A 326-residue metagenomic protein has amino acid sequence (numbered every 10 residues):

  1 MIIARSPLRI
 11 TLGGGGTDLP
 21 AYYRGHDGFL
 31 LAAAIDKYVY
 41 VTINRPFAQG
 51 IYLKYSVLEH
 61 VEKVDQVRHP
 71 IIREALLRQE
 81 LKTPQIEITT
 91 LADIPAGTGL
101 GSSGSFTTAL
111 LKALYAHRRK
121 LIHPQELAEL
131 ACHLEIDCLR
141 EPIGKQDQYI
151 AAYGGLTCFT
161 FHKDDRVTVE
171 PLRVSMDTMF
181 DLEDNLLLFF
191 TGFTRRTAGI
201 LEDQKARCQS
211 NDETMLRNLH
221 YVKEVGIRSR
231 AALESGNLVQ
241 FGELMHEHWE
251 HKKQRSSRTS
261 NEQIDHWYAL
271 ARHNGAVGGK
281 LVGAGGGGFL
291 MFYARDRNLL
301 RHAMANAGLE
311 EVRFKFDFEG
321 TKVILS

Functional and structural regions predicted by a protein language model:
M1-G13, D18-A21, A32, D36-K82 (+5 more regions): C-terminal nucleotide
Y23-G25, G101-S102, P142-I143: Short glycine/proline-enriched turns and hinge-like loops at secondary-structure junctions
G25-G28, G104, E202-Q204: Short, glycine/charged-enriched secondary-structure capping and boundary segments
Q85-E87: Residues at or immediately flanking beta-strands
A96-T98: Helix-loop-helix module between adjacent transmembrane segments
L100-K120, P124: DPxDG-like acidic metal-binding loop motif
S103, L281-F292: N-terminal pre-core extensions flanking Radical SAM catalytic domains
